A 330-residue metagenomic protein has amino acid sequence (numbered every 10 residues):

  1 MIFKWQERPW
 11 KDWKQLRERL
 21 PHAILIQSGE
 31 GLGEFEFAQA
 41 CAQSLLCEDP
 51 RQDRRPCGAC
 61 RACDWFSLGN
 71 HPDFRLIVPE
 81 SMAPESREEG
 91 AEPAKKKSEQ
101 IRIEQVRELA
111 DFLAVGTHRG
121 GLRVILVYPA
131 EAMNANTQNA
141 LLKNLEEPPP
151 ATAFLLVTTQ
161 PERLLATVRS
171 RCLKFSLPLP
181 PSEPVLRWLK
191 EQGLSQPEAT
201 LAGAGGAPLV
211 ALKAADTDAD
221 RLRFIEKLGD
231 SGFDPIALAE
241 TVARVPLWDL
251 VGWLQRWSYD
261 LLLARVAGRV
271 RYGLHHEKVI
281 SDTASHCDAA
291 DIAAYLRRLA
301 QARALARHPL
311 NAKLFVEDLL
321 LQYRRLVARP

Functional and structural regions predicted by a protein language model:
M1-C47, R51-R54, R61-A62, P150-A153 (+1 more regions): Charged, glycine-rich active-site and insertion segments that engage polyanionic ligands
M1-N136: Clamp-loader machinery-focused feature within the broader ASCE/P-loop NTPase space
L68, E147, L194: Arginine/glycine-rich "motif VI" loop of SF2 helicases in the C-terminal RecA-like domain
R75, Q138, L165-R169: A short local structural element in Rossmann-fold oxidoreductases
D111, K143, A166, S170: Conserved adenine-binding aromatic site and its adjacent loop/helix in ATP-hydrolyzing domains
A114, N139-A153: Conserved catalytic/switch belt of AAA+ P-loop NTPases
I125-Y128, L141, T152-T158: Structural recognition of the conserved hydrophobic beta-strand(s) that form the central parallel beta-sheet of P-loop
